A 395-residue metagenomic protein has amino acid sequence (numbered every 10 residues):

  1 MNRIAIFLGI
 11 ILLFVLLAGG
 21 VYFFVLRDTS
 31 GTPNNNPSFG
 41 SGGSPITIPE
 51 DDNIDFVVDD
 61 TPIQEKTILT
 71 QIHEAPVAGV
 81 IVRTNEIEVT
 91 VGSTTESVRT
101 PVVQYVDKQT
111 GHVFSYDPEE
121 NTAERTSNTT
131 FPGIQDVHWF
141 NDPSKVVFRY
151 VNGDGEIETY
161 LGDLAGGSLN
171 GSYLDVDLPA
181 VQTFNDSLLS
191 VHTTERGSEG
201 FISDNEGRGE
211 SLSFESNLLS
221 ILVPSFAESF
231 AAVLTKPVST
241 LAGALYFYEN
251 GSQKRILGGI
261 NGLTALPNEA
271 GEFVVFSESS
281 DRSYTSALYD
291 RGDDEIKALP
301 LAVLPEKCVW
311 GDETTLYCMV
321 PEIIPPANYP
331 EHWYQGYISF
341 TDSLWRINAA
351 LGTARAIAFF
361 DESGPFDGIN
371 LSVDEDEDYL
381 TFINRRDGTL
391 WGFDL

Functional and structural regions predicted by a protein language model:
N2-L395: Sequence signature of WD/YWTD-type beta-propeller architectures
